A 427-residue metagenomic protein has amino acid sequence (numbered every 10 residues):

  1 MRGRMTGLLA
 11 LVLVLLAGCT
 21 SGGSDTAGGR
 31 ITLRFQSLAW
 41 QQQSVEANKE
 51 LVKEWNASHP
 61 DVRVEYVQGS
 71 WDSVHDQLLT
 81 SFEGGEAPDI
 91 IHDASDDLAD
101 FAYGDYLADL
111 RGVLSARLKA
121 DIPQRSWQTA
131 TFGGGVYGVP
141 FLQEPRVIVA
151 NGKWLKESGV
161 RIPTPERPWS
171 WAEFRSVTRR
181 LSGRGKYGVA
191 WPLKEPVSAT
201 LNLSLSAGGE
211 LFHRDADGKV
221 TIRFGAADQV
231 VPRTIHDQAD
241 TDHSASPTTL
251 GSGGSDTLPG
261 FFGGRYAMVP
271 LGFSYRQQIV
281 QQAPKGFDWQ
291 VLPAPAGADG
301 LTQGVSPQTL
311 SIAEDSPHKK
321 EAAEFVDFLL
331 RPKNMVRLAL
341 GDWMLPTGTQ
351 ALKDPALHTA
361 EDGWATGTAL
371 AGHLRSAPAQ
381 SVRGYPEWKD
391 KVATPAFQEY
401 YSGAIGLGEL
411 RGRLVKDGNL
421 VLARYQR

Functional and structural regions predicted by a protein language model:
R2-D100, F273, A298-D299, K320-E321 (+4 more regions): Conserved N-terminal structural module of periplasmic/extracytoplasmic solute-binding proteins
K53, A57, S158, D237-H243 (+2 more regions): Extracytoplasmic/periplasmic substrate-recognition and gating elements
P88-D89, L118-W154, V177-R179, P295 (+2 more regions): A structural signal for short loop-to-beta-strand junctions that line the ligand-binding cleft of periplasmic/secreted
S95-V147, L203, D288-L292, A356-E361 (+1 more regions): Hinge/lid segment of periplasmic solute-binding proteins
A108-I122, T164-R167, V189, G209-V230 (+4 more regions): Short, solvent-exposed loop/beta-turn-alpha elements that line the ligand-binding surface or hinge of extracytoplasmic
G133-F141, R146, A172-T221, Y266: Extracytoplasmic/periplasmic solute-binding protein
T178-R180, D217-L250: Glycine-centered hinge/linker elements that transmit conformational signals in sensory and ligand-binding systems
W289, L340-K391, E399, A423-R427: Long, aromatic- and glycine/proline-rich binding clefts that accommodate carbohydrate-like moieties
